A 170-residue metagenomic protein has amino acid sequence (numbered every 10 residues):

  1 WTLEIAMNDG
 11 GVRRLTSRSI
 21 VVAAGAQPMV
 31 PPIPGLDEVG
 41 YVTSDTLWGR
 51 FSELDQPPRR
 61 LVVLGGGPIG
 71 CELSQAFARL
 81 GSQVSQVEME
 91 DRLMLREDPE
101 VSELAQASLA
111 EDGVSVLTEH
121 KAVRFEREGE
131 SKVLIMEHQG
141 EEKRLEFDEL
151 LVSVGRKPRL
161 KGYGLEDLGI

Functional and structural regions predicted by a protein language model:
W1-L3, L80-I170: A Rossmann-like FAD-binding core segment of flavoenzymes
W1-L64, V133-I170: FAD-binding core/adjacent interface of flavoenzyme oxidoreductases
Q27-P28, P68-I69, E100: Residue-level detector of alpha-helix initiation sites
E53-E97: Rossmann-like NAD(P)H-binding beta-loop-alpha module
